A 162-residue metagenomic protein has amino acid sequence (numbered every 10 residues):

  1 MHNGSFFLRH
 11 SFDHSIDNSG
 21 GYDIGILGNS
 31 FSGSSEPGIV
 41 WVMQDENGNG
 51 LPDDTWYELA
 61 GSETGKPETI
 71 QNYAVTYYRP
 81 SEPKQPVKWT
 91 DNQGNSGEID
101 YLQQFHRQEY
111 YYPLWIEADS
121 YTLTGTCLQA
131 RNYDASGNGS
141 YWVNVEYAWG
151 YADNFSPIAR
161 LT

Functional and structural regions predicted by a protein language model:
M1-E36, T55-T162: A domain-level signal for the mature, folded cores of soluble proteins
I39-W41: Beta-strand signatures of extracellular beta-sandwich domains
M43-N49: Short loop/turn segments immediately following beta-strands, especially the blade-tip and inter-blade linker loops
